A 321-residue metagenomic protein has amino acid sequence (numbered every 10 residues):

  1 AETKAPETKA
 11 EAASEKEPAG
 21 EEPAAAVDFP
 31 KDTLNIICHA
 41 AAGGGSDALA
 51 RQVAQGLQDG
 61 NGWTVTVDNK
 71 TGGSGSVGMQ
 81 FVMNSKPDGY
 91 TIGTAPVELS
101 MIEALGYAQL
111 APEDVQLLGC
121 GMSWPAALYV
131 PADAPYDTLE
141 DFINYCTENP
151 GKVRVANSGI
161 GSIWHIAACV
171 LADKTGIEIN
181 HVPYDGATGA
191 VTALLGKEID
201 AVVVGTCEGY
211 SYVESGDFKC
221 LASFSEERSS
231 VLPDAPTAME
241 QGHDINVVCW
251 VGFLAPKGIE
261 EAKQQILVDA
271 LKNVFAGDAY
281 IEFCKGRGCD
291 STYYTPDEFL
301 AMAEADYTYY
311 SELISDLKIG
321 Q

Functional and structural regions predicted by a protein language model:
E2-D114, K152, G176-A201, Y293 (+1 more regions): N-terminal (or domain-start) structured segment
K31, D173-K174, A262-Q321: An extracytoplasmic/periplasmic, membrane-proximal ligand-sensing/linker region
A41-G43, V97, P131-Y136, N157-S162 (+4 more regions): Short coil/turn segments
D47-R51, Q55, H165, C169 (+3 more regions): Short, surface-exposed alpha-helical segments at coil->helix boundaries
N84-Y90, A104-G189, W250-F283: Hinge/capping helix and adjacent helix->loop/strand transition within the periplasmic-binding protein
K152, A156-A235: Ligand-binding pocket segment of bilobal, Venus flytrap-like solute-binding proteins
G209-A276, A305-T308: C-terminal lobe and pocket-closing loops of periplasmic/extracytoplasmic Venus-flytrap solute-binding proteins
